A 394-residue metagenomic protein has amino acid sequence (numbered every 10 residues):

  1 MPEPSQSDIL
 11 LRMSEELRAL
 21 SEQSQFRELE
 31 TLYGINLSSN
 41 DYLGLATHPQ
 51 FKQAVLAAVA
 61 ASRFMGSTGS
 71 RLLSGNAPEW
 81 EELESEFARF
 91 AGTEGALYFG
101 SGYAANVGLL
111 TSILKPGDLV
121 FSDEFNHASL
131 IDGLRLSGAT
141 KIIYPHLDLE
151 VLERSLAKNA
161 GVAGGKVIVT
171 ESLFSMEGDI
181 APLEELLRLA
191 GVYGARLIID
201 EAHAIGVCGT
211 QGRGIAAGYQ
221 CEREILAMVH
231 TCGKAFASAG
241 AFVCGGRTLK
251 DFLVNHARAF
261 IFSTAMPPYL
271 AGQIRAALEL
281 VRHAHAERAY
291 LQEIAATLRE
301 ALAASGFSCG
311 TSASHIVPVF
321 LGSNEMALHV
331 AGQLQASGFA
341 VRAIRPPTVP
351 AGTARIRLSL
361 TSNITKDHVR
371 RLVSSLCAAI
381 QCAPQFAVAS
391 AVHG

Functional and structural regions predicted by a protein language model:
S5-T68, A195: N-terminal "arm"/small-domain region of PLP-dependent enzymes with the aminotransferase-like
L45-A46, R288-A296, A303-G338, T353 (+2 more regions): Conserved PLP-binding catalytic core of the aspartate aminotransferase-like
P49, Q53-A57, A61, R89 (+2 more regions): PLP-dependent enzyme catalytic core of the Aspartate aminotransferase-like
Q53, A60-S101: Conserved N-terminal alpha-helix of the aminotransferase class I/II PLP-enzyme fold
L109-A128: Conserved PLP-anchoring active-site segment centered on the Schiff-base-forming lysine
I142, H146-I199: Active-site phosphate-binding strand-loop segment of PLP-dependent enzymes
Q211, A217-F252: Active-site PLP attachment segment
A265-A284, Y290, I294-A296, A303-A304: Structural motif of enzymes handling amino- and sulfur-group chemistry
